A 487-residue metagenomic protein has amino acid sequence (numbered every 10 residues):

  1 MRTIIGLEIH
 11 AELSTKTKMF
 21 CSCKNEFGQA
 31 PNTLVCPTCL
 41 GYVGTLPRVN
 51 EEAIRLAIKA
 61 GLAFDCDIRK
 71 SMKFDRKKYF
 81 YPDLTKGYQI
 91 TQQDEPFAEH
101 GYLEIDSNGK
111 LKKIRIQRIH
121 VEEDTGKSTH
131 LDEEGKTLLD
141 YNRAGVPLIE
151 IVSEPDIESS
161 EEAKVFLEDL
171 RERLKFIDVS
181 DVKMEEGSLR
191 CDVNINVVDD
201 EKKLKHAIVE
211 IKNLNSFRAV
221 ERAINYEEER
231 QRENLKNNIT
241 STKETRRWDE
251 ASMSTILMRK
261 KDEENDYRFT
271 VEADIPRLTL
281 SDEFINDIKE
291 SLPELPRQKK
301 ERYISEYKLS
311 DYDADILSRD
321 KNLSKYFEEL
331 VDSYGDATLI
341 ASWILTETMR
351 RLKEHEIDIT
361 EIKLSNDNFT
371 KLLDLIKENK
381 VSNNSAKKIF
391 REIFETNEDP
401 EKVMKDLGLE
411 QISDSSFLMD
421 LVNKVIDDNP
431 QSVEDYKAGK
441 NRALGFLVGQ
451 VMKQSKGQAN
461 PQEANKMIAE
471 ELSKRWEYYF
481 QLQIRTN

Functional and structural regions predicted by a protein language model:
M1-E294, S305, D311, D332-D336 (+1 more regions): Basic, nucleic-acid-interacting segments
P37-L40, P147-E154, I195, A207 (+6 more regions): Short, hydrophobic beta-strand segments
A60, E227, L330, W343 (+8 more regions): Amphipathic alpha-helical segments in well-ordered regions
G187-D199, Y267, I304-E328, A337-H355 (+3 more regions): Core structural elements
S333-Y334, I340, T348-K363, K371-I376 (+1 more regions): M16/insulysin-pitrilysin zinc metalloprotease superfamily fold
T360-T370, D374, N383-K453: Strongly charged, low-complexity linkers/loops
N441-F480: Short, amphipathic C-terminal "tail helix"
Q483-N487: Short, low-complexity, charge-dense intrinsically disordered segments
